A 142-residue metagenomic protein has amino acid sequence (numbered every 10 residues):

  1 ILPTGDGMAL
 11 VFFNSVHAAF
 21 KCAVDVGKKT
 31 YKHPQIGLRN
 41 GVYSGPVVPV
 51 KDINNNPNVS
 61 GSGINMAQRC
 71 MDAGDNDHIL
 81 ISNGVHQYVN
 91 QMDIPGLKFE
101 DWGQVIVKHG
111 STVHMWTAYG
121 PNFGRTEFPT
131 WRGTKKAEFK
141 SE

Functional and structural regions predicted by a protein language model:
I1-K21, D25, K29-G63: Catalytic core of nucleotidyl cyclases, primarily class III adenylyl/guanylyl cyclases
F12, L38, A73, W116-Y119: Aromatic-enriched hydrophobic runs in primary sequence
H17-K21, R39-V48, D52, S60 (+6 more regions): An N-terminal, helix-rich hydrophobic module
K28-K32, D72, Q91: Secondary-structure boundary motif
N76-S141: Cytosolic regulatory/linker segments at or just downstream of nucleotide-handling modules in signal-transduction
